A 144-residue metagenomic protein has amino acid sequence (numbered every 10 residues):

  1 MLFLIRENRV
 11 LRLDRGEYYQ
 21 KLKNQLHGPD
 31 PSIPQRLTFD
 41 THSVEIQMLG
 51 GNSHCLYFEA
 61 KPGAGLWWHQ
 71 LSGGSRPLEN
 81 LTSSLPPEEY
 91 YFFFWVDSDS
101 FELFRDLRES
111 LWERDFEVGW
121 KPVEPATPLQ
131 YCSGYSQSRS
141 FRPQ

Functional and structural regions predicted by a protein language model:
M1-Q144: Long, low-hydrophobicity, acidic/polar, solvent-exposed interaction domains
